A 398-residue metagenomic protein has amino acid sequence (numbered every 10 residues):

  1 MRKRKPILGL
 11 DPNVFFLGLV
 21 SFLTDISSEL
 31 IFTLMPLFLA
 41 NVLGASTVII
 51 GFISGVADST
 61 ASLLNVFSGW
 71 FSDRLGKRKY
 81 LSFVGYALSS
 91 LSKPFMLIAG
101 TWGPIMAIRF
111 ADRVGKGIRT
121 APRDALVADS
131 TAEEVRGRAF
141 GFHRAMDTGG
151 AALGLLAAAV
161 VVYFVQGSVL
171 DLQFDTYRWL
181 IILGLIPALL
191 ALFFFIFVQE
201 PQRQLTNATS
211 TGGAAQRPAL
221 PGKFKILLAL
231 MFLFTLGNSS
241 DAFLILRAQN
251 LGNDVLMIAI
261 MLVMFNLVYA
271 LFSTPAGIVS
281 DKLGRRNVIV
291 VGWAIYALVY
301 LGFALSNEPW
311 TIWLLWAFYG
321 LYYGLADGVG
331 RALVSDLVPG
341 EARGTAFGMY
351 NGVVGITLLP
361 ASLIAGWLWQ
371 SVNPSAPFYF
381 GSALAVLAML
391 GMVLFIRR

Functional and structural regions predicted by a protein language model:
M1-D11, E200-L230: Juxtamembrane intracellular "pre-TM" segments in multi-pass secondary transporters
R4-S62, F224-M261: Helix-loop boundary and gating motifs at the non-cytosolic
L37-V42, L153-D175, P360-A376: Transmembrane alpha-helix termini and helix-breaking/packing motifs in multi-pass membrane transporters
F52-W70, V263-A276: Central cavity-lining transmembrane alpha-helices of secondary-active solute carriers, predominantly the Major
Y80-F95, L185, N287-G302, S382: Structural signature of the two symmetry-related core transmembrane helices
I108-G149, L333: Cytoplasmic helix-loop-helix junction between adjacent transmembrane helices in 12-TM secondary transporters
G141-V160, N351-A361: Glycine-rich segments within core transmembrane alpha-helices of 12-TM secondary carriers
Y163, L185-N207, A388-I396: C-terminal membrane-cytosol helix-exit motif in multi-pass small-molecule transporters
